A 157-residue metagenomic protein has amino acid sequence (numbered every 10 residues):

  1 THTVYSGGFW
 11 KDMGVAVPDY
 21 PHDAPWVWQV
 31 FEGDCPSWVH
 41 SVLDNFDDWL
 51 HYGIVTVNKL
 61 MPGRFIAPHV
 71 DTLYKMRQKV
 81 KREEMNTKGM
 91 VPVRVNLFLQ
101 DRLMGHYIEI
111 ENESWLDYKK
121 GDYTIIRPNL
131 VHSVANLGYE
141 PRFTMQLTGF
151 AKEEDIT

Functional and structural regions predicted by a protein language model:
T1-V57, F65: Non-heme Fe(II)/2-oxoglutarate
Y52-V55, G63-F65, P92-N96, V131 (+1 more regions): Extracellular structured ligand-interaction cores
V57-M90: Conserved short histidine dyad/triad with adjacent acidic residue
K59-M61, T72, L97-L103, P128-L130 (+1 more regions): Short, flexible loop/turn elements at secondary-structure junctions
A67-D71, Q78-V80, H106-N112, N136-L137 (+1 more regions): A short secondary-structure junction signal
M90-K119: A short beta-strand-loop-beta hairpin characteristic of the jelly-roll/cupin
V93-F98, Y123-I125, Y139-I156: A short hydrophobic beta-strand segment most commonly corresponding to one strand of the jelly-roll/cupin
L116-H132: Conserved metal-binding segment of the jelly-roll/cupin
